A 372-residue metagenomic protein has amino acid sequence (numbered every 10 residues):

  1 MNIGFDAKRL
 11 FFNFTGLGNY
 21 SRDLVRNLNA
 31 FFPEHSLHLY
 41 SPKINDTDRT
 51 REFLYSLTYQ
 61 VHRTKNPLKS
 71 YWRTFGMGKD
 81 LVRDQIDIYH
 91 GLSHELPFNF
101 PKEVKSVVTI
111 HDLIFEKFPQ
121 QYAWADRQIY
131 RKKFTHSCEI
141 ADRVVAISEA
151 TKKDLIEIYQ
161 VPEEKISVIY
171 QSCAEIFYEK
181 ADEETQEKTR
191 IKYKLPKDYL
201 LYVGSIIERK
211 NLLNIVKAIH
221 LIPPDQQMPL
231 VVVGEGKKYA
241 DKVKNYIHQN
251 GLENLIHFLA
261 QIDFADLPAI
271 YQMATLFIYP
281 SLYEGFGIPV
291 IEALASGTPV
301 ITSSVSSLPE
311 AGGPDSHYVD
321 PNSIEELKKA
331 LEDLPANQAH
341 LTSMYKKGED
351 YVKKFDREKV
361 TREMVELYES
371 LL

Functional and structural regions predicted by a protein language model:
M1-L372: Carbohydrate transferase catalytic cores enriched for Leloir-type hexosyltransferases
